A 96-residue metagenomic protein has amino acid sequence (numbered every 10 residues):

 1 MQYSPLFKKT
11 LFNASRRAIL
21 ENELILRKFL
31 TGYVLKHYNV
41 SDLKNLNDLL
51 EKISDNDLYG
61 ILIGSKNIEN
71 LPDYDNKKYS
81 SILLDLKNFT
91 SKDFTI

Functional and structural regions predicted by a protein language model:
M1-I96: Positively charged, polar, low-complexity stretches
